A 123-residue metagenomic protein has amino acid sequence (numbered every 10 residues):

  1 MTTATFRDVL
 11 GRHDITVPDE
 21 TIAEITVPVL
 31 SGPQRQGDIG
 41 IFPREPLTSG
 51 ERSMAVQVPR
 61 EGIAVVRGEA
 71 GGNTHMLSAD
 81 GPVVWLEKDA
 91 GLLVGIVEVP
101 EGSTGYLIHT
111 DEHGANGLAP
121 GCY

Functional and structural regions predicted by a protein language model:
M1-D80: N-terminal domain-onset segments
V27-L30, P100-T104: A short, compositionally biased
F42, L93-G102: Generic recognition of long tandem-repeat/solenoid scaffolds
A70-G91, S103-I108: Phosphate/adenylate-binding glycine loop and adjacent helical scaffold
G102-Y123: Tight coil/turn sites that cap or link beta-strands
